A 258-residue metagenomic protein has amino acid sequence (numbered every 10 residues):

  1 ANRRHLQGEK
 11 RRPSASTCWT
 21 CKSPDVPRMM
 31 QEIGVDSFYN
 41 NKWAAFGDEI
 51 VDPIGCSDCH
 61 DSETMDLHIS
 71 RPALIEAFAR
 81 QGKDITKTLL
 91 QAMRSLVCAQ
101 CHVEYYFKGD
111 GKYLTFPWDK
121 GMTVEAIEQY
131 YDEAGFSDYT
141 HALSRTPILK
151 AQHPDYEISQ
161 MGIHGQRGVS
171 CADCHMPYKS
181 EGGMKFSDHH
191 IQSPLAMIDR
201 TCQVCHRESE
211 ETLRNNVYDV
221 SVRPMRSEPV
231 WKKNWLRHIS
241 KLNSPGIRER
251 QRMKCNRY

Functional and structural regions predicted by a protein language model:
A1, Q31-D173, P177-Y258: Primarily the internal scaffold of c-type cytochrome electron-transfer domains, especially repeated/multiheme c-type
A1-A15, T20: N-terminal alpha-helical interaction blocks
R11-S14, S23, E49-D52: Active-site-adjacent structural elements in enzyme catalytic domains
S14-P27, C59: Long, hydrophobic/aromatic-enriched structural stretches that serve as scaffold segments
